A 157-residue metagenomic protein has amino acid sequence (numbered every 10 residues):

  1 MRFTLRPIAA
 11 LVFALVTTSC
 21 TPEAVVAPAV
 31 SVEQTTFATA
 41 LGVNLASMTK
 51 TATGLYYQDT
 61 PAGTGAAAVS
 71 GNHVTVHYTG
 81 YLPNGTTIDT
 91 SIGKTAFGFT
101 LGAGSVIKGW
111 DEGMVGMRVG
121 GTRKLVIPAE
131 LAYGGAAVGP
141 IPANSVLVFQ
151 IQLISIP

Functional and structural regions predicted by a protein language model:
R2-V12, V16-P157: Cross-family detector of peptidyl-prolyl cis-trans isomerase
